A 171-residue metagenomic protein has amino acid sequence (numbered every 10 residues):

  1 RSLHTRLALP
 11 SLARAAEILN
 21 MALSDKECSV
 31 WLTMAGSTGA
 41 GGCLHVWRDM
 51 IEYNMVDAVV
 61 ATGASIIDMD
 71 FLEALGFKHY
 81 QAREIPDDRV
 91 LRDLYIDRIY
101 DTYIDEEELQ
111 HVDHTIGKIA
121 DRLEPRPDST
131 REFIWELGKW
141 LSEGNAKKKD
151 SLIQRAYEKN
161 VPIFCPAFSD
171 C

Functional and structural regions predicted by a protein language model:
R1-M34, G39-C171: Conserved catalytic alpha/beta core of Sir2/sirtuin-type deacylases, generalized to analogous enzyme cores that bind
